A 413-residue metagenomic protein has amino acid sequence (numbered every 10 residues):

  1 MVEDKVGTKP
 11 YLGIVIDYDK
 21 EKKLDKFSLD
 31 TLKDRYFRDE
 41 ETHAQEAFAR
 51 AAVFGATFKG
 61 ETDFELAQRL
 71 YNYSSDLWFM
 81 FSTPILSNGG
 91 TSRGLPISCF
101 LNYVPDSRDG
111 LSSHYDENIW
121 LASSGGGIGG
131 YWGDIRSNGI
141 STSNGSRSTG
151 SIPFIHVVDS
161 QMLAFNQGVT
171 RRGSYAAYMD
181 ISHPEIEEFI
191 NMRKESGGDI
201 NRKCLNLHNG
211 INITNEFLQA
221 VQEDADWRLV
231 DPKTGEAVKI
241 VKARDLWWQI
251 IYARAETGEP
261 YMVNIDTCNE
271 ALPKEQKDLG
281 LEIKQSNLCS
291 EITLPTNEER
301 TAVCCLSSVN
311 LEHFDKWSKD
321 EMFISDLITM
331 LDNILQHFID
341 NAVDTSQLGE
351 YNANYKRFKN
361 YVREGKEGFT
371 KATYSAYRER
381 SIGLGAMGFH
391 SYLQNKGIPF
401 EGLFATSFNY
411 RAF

Functional and structural regions predicted by a protein language model:
M1-F413: Extended catalytic cores of very large enzyme megasubunits
